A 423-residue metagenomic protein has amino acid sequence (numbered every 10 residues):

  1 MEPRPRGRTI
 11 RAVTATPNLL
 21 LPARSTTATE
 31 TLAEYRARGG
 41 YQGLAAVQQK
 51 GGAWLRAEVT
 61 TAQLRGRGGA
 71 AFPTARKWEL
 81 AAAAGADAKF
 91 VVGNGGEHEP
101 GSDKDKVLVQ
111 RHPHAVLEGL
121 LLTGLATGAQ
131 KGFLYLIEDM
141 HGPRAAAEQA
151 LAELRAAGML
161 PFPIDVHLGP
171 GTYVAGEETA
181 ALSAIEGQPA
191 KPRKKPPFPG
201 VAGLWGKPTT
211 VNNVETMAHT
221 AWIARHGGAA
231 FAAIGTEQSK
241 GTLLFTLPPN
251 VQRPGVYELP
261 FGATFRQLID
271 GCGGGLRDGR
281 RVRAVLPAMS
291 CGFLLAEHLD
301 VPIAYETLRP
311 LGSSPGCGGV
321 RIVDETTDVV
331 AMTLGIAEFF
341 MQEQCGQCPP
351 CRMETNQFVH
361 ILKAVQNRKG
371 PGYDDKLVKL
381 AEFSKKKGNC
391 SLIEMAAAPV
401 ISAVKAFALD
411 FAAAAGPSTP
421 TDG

Functional and structural regions predicted by a protein language model:
G7-P189: Iron-sulfur-cluster electron-transfer modules
Q42-V59, D87-V91, G95, D105-V109 (+5 more regions): Ferredoxin-type iron-sulfur electron-transfer modules in oxidoreductases and energy-metabolism complexes
L44-A84, A233, Q238, T246-P248 (+2 more regions): Accessory "access/gating" subregions that flank catalytic or transport cores
A70-A71, A75-W78, S102-D105, R144-Q149 (+8 more regions): Short acidic, glycine/serine/threonine-rich loops at helix termini
K77, G132, G273-M289: Short loop-to-beta-strand transition segments
K104-A115, N212, Y257-P260, F340-E343: Short alpha-helix boundary/capping segments
G119-L121, P260-R277: Short amphipathic, charge-patterned alpha-helical segments
R144-F261, G273: Hydrophobic alpha-helical positions that pack around
